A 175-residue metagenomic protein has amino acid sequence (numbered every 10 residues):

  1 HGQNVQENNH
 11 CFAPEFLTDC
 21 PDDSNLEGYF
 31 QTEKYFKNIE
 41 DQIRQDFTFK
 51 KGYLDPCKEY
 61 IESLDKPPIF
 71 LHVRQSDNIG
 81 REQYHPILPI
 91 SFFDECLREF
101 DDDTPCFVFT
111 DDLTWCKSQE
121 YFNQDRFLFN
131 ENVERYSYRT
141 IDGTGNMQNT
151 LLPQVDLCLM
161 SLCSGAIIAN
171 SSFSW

Functional and structural regions predicted by a protein language model:
H1-D102: Secretory-pathway luminal glycosyltransferase catalytic domains
T104-W175: Donor-binding and catalytic core of enzymes assembling or modifying cell-surface/extracellular glycoconjugates
